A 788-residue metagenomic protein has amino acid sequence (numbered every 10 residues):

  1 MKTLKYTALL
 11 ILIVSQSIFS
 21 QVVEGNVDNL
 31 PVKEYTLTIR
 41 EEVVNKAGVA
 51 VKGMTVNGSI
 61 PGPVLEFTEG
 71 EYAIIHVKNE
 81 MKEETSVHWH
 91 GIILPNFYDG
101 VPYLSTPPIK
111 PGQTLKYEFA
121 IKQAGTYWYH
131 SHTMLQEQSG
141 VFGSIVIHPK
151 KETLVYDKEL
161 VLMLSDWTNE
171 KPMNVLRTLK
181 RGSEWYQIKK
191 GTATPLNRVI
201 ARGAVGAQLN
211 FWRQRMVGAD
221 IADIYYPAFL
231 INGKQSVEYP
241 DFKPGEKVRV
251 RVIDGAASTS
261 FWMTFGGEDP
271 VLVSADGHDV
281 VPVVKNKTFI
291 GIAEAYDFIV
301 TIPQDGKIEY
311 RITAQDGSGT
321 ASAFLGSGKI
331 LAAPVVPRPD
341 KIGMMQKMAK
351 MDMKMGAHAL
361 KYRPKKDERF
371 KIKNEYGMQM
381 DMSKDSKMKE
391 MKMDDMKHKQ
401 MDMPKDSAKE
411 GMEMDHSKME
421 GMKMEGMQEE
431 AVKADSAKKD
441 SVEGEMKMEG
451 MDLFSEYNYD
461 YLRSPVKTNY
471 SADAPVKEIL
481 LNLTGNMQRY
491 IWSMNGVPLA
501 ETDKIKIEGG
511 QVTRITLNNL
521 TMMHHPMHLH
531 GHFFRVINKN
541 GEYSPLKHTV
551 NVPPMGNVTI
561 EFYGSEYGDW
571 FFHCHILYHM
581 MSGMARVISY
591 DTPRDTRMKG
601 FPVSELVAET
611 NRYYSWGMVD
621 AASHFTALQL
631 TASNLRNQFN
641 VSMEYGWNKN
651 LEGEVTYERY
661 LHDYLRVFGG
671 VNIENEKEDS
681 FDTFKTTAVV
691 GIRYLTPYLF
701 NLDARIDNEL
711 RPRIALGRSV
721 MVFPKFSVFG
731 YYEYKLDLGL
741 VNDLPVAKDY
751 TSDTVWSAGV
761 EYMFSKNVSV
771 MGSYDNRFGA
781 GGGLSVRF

Functional and structural regions predicted by a protein language model:
M1-V22: Bacterial Sec-dependent N-terminal signal peptides
Q21-I292, F298-I299, K329-R363, K373 (+9 more regions): Histidine-centered copper-binding motifs that mark active-site loops of extracellular/periplasmic copper enzymes
Y35-T36, L481, E605-T626, N634-M643 (+2 more regions): Transmembrane beta-strand segments of Gram-negative outer membrane beta-barrel proteins
Y127, W570, T626, L635-N640 (+6 more regions): Repeated loop/turn-to-beta-strand initiation elements of outer-membrane beta-barrel proteins
V271-L272, G277, M494, D503-K504 (+2 more regions): Intrinsic, low-complexity N-terminal interaction/targeting segments
M618-A627, M643-G653, I673-T686, T696 (+5 more regions): Solvent-exposed loop/turn segments connecting transmembrane beta-strands in outer-membrane beta-barrel proteins
S633-R636, W647, R659-L665, N675 (+6 more regions): Outer-membrane beta-barrel strand-turn architecture
V690, S757-E761, R777-F788: Outer-membrane beta-barrel "beta-signal"
